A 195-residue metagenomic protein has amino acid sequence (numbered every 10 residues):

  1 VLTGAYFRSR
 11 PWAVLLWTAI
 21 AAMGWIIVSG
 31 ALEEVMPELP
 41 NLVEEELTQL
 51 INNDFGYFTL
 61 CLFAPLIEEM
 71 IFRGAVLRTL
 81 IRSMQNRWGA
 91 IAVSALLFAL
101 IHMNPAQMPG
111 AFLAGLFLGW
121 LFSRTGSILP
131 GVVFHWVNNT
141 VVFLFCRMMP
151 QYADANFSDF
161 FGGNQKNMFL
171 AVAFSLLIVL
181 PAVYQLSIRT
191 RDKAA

Functional and structural regions predicted by a protein language model:
V1-M70, R78-S83, N156-F160: Juxtamembrane helix-loop-helix connectors linking adjacent transmembrane helices in multi-pass membrane enzymes
L15-A19, D54, F58, W88-V93 (+3 more regions): Hydrophobic alpha-helical transmembrane segments
D54, F58, I71, P109-L116 (+3 more regions): Membrane-embedded alpha-helical segments of multi-pass membrane proteins, especially the transmembrane helices
F63, V93-L97, P109, L113 (+2 more regions): Hydrophobic residues within alpha-helical transmembrane segments of multi-pass solute transporters/permease subunits
L66-I71, A75-V76, N104, V137-V141: Active-site His/Glu-centered metal-binding helix of metallohydrolases
I67-V93, W120-S127: Membrane-interface helix/loop boundary segments of multi-pass membrane proteins
L100-A106: Membrane-interface helix caps and helix-loop-helix hairpins in membrane proteins
W136-A195: C-terminal membrane module of polytopic membrane proteins
